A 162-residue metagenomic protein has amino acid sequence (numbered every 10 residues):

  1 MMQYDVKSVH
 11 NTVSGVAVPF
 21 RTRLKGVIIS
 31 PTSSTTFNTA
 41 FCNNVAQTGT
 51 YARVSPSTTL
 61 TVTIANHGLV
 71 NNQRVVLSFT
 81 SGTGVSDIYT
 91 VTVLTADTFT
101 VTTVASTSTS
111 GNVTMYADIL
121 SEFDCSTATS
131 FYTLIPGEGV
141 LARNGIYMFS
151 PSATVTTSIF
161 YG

Functional and structural regions predicted by a protein language model:
M1-T22, T32, S150-G162: C-terminal interaction-tip segments
D5, N11-F20, N44-T48, A117-S126: Local beta-strand/beta-hairpin segments that build beta-sheet-rich folds
T22-V27, G139-A153: Noncatalytic modules at the cell exterior or secretory-pathway interfaces, chiefly beta-strand-rich lectin/adhesion
S34-Q47, A117-F123, T157-G162: Short, surface-exposed beta-strand/strand-loop-strand elements in extracellular ectodomains
Q47-D118: Small/polar beta-strand repeat architecture
T63, F131-G139: Exposed aromatic-hydrophobic patches
V93-T95, D124-F131: Short proline/glycine- and polar residue-rich coil/turn motifs
